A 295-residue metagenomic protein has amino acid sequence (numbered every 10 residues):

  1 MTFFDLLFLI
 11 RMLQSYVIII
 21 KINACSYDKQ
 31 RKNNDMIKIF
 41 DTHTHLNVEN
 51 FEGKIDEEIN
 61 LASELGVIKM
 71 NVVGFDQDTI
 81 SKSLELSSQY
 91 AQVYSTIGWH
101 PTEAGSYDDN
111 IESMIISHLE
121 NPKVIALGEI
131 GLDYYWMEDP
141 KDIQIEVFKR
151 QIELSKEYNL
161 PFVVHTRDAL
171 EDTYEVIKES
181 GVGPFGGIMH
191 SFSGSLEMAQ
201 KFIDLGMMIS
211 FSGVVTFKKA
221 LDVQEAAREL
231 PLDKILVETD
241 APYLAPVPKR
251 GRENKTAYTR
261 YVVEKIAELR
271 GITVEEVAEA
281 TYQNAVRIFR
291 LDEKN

Functional and structural regions predicted by a protein language model:
F3, Y16-I18, N23-N295: Mid-domain alpha/beta scaffold segments of enzyme catalytic cores
F4-L9: Short hydrophobic targeting helices and cationic amphipathic motifs that mediate membrane/organellar targeting
